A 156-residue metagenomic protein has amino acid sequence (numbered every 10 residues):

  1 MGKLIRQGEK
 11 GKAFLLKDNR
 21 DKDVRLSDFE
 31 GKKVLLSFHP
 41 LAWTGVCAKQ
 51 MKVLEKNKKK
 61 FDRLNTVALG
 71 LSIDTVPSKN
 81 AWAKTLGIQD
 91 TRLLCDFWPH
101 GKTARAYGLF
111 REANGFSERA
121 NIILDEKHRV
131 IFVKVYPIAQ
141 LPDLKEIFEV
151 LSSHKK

Functional and structural regions predicted by a protein language model:
M1-K156: Chalcogenol-based redox active-site neighborhoods
